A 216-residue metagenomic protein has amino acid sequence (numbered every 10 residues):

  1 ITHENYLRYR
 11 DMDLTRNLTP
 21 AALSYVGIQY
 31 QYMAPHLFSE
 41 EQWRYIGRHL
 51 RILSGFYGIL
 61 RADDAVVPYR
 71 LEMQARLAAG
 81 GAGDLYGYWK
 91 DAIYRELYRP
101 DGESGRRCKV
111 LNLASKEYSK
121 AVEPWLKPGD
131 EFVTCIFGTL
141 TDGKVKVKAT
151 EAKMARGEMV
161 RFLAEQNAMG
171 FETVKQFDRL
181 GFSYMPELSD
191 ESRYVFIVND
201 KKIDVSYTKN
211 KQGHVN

Functional and structural regions predicted by a protein language model:
I1-E40: Active-site helix-to-loop segments that bind/position phosphate- or nucleotide-bearing substrates and donors across
P35-S206, K211-N216: Internal, well-folded beta-alpha domain core
